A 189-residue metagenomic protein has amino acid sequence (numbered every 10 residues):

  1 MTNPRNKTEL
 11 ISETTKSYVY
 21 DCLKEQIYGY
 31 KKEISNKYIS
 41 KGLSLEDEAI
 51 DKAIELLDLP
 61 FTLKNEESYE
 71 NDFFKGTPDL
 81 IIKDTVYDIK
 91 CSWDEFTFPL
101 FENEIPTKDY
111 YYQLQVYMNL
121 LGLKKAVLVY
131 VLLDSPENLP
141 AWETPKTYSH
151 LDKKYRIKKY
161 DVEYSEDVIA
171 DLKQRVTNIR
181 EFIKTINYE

Functional and structural regions predicted by a protein language model:
M1-S44, E48, K52, L56 (+2 more regions): Charged, glycine-rich intrinsically disordered N-terminal tails and low-complexity linkers that flank
E48, Y112-V116: Short amphipathic alpha-helical face segments that pack within enzyme cores and frequently flank/anchor catalytic
D51-F73, P78-D79, V86: A short acidic/basic microdomain associated with nuclease active sites
A53, P78-P99, Y117: Conserved catalytic cores of phosphodiester-cleaving nucleases, focusing on short active-site segments
T62-L63, I81, V86-I89, K125-Y130: A structural signal for short, well-ordered beta-strand segments and their strand-loop junctions that often border
E66-S68, K90-S92, V131-L133: Histidine- and/or cysteine-centered catalytic micro-motif in compact active-site loops
D72-F73, I105-Y112: Short, glycine/acidic-rich beta->alpha junctions
F101-T107, V116, L120-E189: Metal-dependent nuclease catalytic regions and adjoining charged, substrate-binding loops involved in nucleic-acid end
